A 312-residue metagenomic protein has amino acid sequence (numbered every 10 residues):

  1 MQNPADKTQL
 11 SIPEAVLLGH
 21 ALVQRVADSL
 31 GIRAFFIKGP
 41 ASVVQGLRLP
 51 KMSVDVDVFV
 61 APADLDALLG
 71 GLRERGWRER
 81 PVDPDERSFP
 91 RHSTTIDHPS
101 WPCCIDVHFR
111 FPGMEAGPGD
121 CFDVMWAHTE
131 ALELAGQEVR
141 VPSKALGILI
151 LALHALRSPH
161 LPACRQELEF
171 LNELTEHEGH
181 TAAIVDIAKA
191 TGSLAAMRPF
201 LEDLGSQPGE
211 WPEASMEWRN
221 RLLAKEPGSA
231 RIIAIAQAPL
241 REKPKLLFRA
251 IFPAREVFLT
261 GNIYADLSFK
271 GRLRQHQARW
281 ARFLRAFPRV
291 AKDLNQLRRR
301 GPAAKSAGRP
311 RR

Functional and structural regions predicted by a protein language model:
M1-V54, V60-R312: Conserved NTP-donor binding/palm subdomain of two-metal-ion nucleotidyltransferases/polymerases, i.e., the charged
